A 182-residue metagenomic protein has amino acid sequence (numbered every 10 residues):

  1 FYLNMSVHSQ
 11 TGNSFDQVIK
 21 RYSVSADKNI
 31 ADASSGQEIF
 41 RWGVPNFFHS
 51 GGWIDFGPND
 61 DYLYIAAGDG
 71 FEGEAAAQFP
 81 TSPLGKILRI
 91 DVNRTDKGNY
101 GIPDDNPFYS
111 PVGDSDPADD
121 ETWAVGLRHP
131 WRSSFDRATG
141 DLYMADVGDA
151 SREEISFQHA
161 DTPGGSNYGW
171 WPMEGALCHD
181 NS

Functional and structural regions predicted by a protein language model:
F1, G36, N59-L63, A138-G140: Loop/turn elements at helix/coil->beta-strand transitions in domains of secreted/extracellular proteins
Y2-L3, S134: Internal catalytic or translocation cores that form aromatic/hydrophobic pockets or channels for amphipathic metabolites
L3-N4, Y64-A67, M144-A145: Residue position within the beta-strands of beta-propeller blades
S6-H8, V44, G68-G70, N93: Solvent-exposed coil/turn segments that connect beta secondary-structure elements in extracytoplasmic/periplasmic
N13-F56: Asp-box/WD-like beta-propeller blade repeats and closely related beta-sheet repeat scaffolds
D16-V18, V24, N59, D69-S182: Beta-propeller domain segments
F48, Y64, T81: Short glycine- and Lys/Arg-enriched binding-loop motifs that mark or flank ligand-binding interfaces
I54, Y62-Y64, D91: Conserved serine DD-peptidase/penicillin-binding transpeptidase domain and beta-lactam-recognizing active-site
